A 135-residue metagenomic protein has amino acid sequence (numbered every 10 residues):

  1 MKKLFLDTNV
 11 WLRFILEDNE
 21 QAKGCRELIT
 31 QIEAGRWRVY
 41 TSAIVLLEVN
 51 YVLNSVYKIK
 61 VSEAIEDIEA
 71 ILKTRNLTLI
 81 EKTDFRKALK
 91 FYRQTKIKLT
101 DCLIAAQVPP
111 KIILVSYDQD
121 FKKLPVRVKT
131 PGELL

Functional and structural regions predicted by a protein language model:
M1-K3, T74, A105-A106, P110-L135: Acidic, PIN/NYN-like endoribonuclease modules and their adjacent C-terminal/linker elements
M1-T41, V56-E63, E133-L135: Short, well-structured N-terminal submotif of metal-dependent ribonuclease cores
V10, V45, D84, L103-I104 (+1 more regions): Alpha-helix capping/helix-boundary segments
R13-I15, V52, L124: Residues that scaffold the ATP/ADP-binding catalytic core of kinase and kinase-like folds
E20-G24, Y40-I44, I59, E63-E66 (+3 more regions): Alpha-helix N-cap and coil->helix boundary residues
R26, E48-N76: Active-site-proximal, substrate-binding regions of enzyme catalytic domains and RNA-binding/basic surfaces
R26-I29, I68, I104-A105, D118: Short amphipathic alpha-helical segments and helix-helix/interface helices
N76-I113, Y117: Active-site neighborhoods of divalent-metal-dependent phosphate/nucleic-acid chemistry enzymes
